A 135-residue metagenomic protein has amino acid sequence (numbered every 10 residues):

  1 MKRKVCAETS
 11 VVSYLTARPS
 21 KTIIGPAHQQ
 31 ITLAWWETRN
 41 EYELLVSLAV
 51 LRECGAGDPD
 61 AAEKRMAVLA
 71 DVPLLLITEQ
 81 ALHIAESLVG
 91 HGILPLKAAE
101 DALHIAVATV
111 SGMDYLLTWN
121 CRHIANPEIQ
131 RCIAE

Functional and structural regions predicted by a protein language model:
M1-V46, E53-M66, G90-L96, Q130-I133: Short, well-structured N-terminal submotif of metal-dependent ribonuclease cores
V11-S13, V50-E53, A81, R122-I124: Short, solvent-exposed loop/turn segments at secondary-structure junctions
V46-L48, L117: A generic structural-conservation signal
V72-C132: Active-site neighborhoods of divalent-metal-dependent phosphate/nucleic-acid chemistry enzymes
